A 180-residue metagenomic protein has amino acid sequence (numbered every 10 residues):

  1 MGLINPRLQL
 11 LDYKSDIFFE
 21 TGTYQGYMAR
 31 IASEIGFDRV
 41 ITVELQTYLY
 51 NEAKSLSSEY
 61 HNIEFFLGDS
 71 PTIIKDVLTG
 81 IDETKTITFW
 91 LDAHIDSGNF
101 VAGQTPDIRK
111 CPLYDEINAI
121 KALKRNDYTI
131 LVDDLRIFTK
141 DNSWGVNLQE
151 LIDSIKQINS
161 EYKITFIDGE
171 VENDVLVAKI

Functional and structural regions predicted by a protein language model:
M1-T88, H94-I180: A short alpha-helical cap/connector motif
